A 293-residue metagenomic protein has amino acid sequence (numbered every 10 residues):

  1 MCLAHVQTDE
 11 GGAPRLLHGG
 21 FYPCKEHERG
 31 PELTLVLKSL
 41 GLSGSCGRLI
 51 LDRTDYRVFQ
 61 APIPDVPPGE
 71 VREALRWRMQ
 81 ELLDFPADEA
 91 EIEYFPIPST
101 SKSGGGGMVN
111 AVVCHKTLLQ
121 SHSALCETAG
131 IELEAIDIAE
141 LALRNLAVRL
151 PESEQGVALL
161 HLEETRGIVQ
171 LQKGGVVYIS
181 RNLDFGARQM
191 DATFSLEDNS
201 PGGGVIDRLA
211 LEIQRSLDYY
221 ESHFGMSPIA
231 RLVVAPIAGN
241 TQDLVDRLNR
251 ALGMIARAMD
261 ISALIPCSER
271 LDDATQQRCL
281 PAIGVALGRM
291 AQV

Functional and structural regions predicted by a protein language model:
M1-V293: Hydrophobic/aromatic-enriched cytosolic interaction surfaces used to assemble or bind macromolecules
